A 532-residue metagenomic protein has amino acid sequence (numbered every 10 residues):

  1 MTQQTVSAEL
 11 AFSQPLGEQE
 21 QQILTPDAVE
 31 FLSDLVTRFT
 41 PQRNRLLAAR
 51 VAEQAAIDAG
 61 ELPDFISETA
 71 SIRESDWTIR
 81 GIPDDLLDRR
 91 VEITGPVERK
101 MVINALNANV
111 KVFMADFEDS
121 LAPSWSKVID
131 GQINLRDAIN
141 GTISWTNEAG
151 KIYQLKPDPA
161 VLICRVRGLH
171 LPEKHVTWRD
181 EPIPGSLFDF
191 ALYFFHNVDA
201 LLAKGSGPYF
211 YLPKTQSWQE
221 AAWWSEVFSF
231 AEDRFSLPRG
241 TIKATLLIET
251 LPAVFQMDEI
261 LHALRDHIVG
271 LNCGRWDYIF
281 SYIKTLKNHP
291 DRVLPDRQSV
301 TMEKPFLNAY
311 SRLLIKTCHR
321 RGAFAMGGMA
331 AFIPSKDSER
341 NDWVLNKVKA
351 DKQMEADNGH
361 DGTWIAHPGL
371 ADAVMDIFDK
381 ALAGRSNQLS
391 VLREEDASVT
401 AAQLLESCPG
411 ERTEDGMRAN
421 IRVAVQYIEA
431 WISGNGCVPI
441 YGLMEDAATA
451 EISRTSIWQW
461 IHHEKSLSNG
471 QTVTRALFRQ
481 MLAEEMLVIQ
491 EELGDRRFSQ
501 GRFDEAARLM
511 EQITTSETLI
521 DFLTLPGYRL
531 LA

Functional and structural regions predicted by a protein language model:
T2-A532: Expand to "…catalyze enediolate/carbanion chemistry for C-C bond making/breaking, isomerization, decarboxylation
